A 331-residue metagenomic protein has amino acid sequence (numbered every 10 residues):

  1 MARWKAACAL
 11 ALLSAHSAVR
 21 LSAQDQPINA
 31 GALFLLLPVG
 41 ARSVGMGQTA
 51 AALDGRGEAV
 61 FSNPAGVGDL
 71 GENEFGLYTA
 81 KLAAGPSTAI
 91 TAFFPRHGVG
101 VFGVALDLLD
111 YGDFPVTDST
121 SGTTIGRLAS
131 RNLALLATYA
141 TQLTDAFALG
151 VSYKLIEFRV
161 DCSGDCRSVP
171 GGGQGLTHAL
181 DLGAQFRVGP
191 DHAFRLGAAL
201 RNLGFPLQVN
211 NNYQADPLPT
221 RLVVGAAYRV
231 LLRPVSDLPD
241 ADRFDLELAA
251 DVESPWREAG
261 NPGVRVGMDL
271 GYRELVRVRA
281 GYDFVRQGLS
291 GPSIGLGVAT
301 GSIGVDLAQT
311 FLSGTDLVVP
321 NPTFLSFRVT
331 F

Functional and structural regions predicted by a protein language model:
A7-H16: Bacterial N-terminal signal peptides
V19-A23: Sec/Tat signal peptide C-region and signal peptidase I cleavage site
Q24-G45, P86-F331: Outer-membrane beta-barrel porins/channels
R42-G68: Single transmembrane alpha-helix segments in multi-pass membrane proteins
Q48-A50, N73-A83: Short strand-turn segments of transmembrane beta-barrel domains in outer membranes, especially the first one or two
N63-G71, K81-L82, A92-V99: Outer-membrane beta-barrel pore proteins
